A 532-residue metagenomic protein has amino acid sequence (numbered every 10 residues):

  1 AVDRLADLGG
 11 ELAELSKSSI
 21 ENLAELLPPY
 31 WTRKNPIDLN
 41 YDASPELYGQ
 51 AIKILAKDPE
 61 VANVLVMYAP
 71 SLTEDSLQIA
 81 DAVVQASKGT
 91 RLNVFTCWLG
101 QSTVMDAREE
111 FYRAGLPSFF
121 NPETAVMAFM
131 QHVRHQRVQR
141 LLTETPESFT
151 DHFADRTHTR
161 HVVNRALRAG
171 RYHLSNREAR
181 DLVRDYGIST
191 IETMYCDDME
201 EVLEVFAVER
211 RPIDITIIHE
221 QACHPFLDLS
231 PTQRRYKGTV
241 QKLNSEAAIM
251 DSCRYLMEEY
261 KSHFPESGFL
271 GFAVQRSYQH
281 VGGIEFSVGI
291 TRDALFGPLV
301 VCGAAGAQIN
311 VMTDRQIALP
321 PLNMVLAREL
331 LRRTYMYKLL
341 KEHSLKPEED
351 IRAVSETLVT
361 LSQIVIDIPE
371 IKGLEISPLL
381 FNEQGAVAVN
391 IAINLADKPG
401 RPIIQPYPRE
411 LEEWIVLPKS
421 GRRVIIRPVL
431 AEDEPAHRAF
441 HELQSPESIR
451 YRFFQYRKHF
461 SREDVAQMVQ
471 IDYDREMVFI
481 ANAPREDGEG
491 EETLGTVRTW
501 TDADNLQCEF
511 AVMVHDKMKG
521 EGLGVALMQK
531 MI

Functional and structural regions predicted by a protein language model:
A1-A69: Short glycine-cluster motifs
A1-R4, A80-I188: Peripheral docking tails and interdomain loops at the edges of cofactor- or intermediate-handling domains
I20, D151-I284, A294-F296, I317-T334 (+2 more regions): Active-site nucleotide/adenylate-binding loops and adjacent lid/helix of ATP-dependent enzymes
E25-Y48, L55, L270, P321-T357: A structural-propensity feature for long, helix-poor, extended segments
S44-A86, G187, D197-R211: Long hydrophobic segments that form regular secondary structure
E60-S71, V94-W98, V126, F272: Periplasmic-binding protein-like
V288, E370-I393, F510: Conserved metal-phosphate-binding beta-hairpin within the catalytic cores of diverse ATP-dependent phosphoryl-transfer
K398-I532: Long, contiguous binding/interaction regions
